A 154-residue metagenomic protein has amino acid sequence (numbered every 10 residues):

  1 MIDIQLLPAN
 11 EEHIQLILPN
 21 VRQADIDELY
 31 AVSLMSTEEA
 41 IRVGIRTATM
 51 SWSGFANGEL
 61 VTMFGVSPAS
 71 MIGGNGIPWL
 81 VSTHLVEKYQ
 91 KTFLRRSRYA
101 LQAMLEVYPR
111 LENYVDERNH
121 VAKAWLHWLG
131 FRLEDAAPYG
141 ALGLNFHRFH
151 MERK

Functional and structural regions predicted by a protein language model:
I2-P19, E28: A short beta-loop-alpha structural element at the N-terminal edge of CoA-dependent acyl/N-acetyltransferase catalytic
Y30-T49, Q102-A103: Active-site rim helix/loop that mediates acceptor-substrate recognition in acyltransferases
T49-V66: Conserved beta-hairpin
E59, A69-W79, G143-N145: A conserved beta-turn-beta hairpin within the catalytic core of GNAT-like acetyltransferases that forms part
G74-E87, T92, H147: Conserved acetyl-CoA binding element of GNAT-fold acetyltransferases
Y89-A103, A124, W128: Conserved acetyl-CoA-binding loop-helix of GNAT-fold acetyltransferases
V107-H127, R132, P138-L142: Conserved beta-strand-loop-alpha-helix junction that forms the acyl-donor binding cleft
Y139-K154: C-terminal "cap" of GNAT-fold acetyltransferases
